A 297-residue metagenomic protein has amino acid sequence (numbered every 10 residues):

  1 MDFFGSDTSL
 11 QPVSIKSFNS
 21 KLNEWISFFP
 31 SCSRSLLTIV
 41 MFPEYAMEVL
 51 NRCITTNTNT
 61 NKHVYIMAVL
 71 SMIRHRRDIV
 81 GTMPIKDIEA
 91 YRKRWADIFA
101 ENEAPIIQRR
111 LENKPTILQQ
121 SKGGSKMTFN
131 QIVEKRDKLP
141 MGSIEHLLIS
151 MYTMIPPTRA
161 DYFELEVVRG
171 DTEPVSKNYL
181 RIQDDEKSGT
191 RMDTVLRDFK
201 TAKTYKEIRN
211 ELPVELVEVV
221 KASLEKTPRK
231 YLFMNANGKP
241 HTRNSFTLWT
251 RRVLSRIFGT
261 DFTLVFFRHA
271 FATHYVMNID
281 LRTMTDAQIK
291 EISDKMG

Functional and structural regions predicted by a protein language model:
F4-R92, V265, A272: Non-catalytic DNA-binding core/recognition domains of DNA-processing enzymes
D7, P140-M141, L264-R268, L281: Residue-level marker of regulatory loop/turn positions in helix-turn-helix DNA-binding domains and in histidine
G81-R136: Flexible interdomain linker/hinge and immediately adjacent N-terminus of the catalytic tyrosine-recombinase domain
K122-D161: Basic, Lys/Arg- and aromatic-enriched nucleic-acid-binding interface segment
L139-M141, M154-D161, E166-S176, K226 (+1 more regions): Secondary-structure boundary elements
L165-E218: Conserved tyrosine-mediated DNA breakage-rejoining catalytic core shared by Y-recombinases
I208-F267, F271, V276: Active-site/catalytic core of tyrosine-dependent DNA strand-transfer enzymes
A270-G297: C-terminal catalytic core of tyrosine-transesterase DNA break-rejoin enzymes
